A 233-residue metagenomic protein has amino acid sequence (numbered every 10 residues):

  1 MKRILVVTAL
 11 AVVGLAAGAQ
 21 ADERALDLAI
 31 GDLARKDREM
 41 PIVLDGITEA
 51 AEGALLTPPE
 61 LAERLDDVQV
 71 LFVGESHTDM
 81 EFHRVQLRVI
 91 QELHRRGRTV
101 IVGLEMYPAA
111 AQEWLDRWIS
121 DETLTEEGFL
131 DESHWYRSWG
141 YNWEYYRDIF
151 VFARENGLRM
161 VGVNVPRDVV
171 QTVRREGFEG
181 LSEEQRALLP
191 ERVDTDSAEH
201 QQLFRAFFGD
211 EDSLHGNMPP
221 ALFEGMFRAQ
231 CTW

Functional and structural regions predicted by a protein language model:
K2-T8: Sec-dependent signal peptide recognition, specifically the positively charged N-region followed immediately by
L10-G18: Hydrophobic h-region of N-terminal signal peptides that target proteins for export in Gram-negative bacteria
A21-V68: N- or domain-start disorder-to-order transition segments that initiate the globular core
R38, L55, S76-R84, G140-R147 (+1 more regions): Soluble non-cytosolic domains of exported or imported proteins
P41-L44, D66-G74, G128-S133: Acidic/histidine-rich, surface-exposed loop or edge segments in extracytoplasmic proteins
G53-R95: Zymogen propeptides
H77-G103, A109-D121: Membrane-embedded segments
I101, E113-W233: A substrate-binding/cap region within the structured catalytic cores of diverse enzymes
